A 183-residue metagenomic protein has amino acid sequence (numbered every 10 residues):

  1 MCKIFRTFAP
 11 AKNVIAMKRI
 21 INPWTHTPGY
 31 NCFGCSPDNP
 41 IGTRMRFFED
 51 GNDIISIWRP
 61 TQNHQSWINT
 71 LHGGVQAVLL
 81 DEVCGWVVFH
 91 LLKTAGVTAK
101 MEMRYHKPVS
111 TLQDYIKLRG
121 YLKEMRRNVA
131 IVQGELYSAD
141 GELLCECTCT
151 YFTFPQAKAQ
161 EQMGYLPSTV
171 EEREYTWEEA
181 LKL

Functional and structural regions predicted by a protein language model:
C2-Q62, M163, P167-L183: Non-catalytic linker/capping segments at the edges of enzyme domains
M17-P23, S110-L112, K123-L183: HotDog/MaoC-like acyl-thioester-processing domains
P28, I41-T43, N52-I54, G74 (+2 more regions): A generic structural signal for short beta-strands and their flanking turns/coil linkers
C35, A77-V78, E82, W86: Short, residue-level hotspots on alpha-helical faces of the histone-fold and other alpha-helical interaction modules
R46-D50, V78, H90, A95: Short, conserved, surface-exposed binding loops centered on an aromatic residue
I55-L79: A conserved, well-ordered hydrophobic junction motif at loop->secondary-structure transitions
S56, M101-Y105, G120, G134 (+1 more regions): A structural signal for short, well-ordered beta-strand segments
V83-K117, L122: Hydrophobic beta-strand-centered segment that forms part of the acyl-chain substrate-binding groove
